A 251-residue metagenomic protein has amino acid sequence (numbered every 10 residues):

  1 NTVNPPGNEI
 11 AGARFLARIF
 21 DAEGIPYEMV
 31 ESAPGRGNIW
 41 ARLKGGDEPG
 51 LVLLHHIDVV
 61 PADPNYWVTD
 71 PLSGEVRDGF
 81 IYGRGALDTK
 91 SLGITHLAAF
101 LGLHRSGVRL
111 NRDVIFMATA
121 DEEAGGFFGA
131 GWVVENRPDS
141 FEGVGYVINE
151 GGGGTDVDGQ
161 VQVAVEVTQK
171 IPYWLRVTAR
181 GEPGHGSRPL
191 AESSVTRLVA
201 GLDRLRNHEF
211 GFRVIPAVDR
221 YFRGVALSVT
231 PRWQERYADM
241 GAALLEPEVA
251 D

Functional and structural regions predicted by a protein language model:
T2-A86, K90-G93, L103-R112: Acidic/His- and Gly-rich active-site-bordering loop/insert found across diverse amide/peptide-bond hydrolases
N4, L87, E122, G181-S187: A generic structural motif
A11, F15, T95, W132 (+2 more regions): Extracytoplasmic/secreted proteins, especially bacterial periplasmic and envelope-associated proteins
F20-Y27, L103, G107, R137 (+2 more regions): A generic secondary-structure signal for well-formed alpha-helical elements
K44, T178-E182: Solvent-exposed residues in well-ordered beta-strands and their adjoining turns, especially edge/terminal strands
I81, L87-V165: Acidic/histidine-rich catalytic neighborhood of metal-dependent amide-processing enzymes
P138-G145, G153-Q160, E166-W174, G186-D251: Acidic-enriched catalytic cores of C-N bond-cleaving enzymes acting on peptides and small amides
